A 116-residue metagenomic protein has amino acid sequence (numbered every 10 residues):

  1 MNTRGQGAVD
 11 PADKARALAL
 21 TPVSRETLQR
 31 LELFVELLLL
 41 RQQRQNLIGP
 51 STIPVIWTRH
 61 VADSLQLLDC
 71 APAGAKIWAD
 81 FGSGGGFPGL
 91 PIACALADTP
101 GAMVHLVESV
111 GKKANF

Functional and structural regions predicted by a protein language model:
M1-A75, K112-K113: Class I SAM-dependent transferase core
L65-F116: Conserved SAM/SAH cofactor-binding pocket of Class I
